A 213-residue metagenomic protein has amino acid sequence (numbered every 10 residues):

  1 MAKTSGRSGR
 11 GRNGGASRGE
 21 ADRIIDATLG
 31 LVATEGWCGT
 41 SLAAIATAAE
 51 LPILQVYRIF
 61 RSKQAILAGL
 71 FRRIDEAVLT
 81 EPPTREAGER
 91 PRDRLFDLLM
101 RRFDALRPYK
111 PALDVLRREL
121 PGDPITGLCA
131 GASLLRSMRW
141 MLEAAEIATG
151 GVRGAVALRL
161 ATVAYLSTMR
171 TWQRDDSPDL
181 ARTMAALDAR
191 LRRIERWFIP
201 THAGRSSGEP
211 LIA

Functional and structural regions predicted by a protein language model:
A2-S8, E143, R174-A213: C-terminal peripheral helix-coil segments that are non-catalytic and often amphipathic
G11-R23: Short, Lys/Arg-enriched anionic-surface-contact patches
E20, K63, L70, I74 (+5 more regions): Hydrophobic/aromatic residues within well-ordered alpha-helical segments
R23, A27, L31-A65, G69 (+1 more regions): Helix-turn-helix
G30, S41-A48, I66, F96 (+1 more regions): Surface/interface-facing alpha-helical segments and adjacent flexible terminal/loop regions used for partner/assembly
G69, P83-V115, G122, A132-S133: Hydrophobic alpha-helical connector segments
D114-L116, G150, A181: Short, hydrophobic secondary-structure boundary micro-motifs
P124-I147, A155-S167, A185: Amphipathic alpha-helical packing segments from all-alpha helical-bundle domains
